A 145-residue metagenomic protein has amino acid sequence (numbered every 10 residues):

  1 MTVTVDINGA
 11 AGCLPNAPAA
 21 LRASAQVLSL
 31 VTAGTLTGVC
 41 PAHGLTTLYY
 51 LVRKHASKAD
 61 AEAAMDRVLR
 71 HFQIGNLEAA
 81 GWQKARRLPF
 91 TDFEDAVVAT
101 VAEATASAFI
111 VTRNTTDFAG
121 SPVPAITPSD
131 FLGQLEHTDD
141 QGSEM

Functional and structural regions predicted by a protein language model:
M1-C40, R53-D60, G120, S129-M145: Short, well-structured N-terminal submotif of metal-dependent ribonuclease cores
G9, T47-L51, K84: A general alpha-helix detector
C40-G44, G81: Short, conserved alpha-helical segments within structured domains
Y50-V52, S57-G75: Helix-adjacent hinge/juxtasegments
R70-T115, G142-M145: Active-site neighborhoods of divalent-metal-dependent phosphate/nucleic-acid chemistry enzymes
G75-L77, A125-P128, G133: Short acidic-hydrophobic, aromatic-tinged amphipathic segments that line or gate anion-handling sites
T116-V123: Short loop/helix-cap segments at secondary-structure boundaries that form the rim of catalytic
